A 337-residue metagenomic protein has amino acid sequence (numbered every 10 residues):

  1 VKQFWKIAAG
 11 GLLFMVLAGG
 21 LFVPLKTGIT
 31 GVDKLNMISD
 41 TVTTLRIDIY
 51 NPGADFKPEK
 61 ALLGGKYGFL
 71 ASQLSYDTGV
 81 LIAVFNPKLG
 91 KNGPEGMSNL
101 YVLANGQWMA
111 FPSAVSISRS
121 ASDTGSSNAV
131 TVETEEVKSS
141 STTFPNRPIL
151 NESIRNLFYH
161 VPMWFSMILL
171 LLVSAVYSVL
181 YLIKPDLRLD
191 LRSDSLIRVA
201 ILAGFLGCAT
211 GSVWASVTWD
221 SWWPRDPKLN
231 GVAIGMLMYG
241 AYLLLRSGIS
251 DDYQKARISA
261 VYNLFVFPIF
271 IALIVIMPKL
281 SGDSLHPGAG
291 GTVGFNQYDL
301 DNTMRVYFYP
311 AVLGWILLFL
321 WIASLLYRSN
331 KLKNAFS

Functional and structural regions predicted by a protein language model:
V1-I38, S72-D77, N86, N105-G106 (+1 more regions): Polytopic transmembrane helical bundles with strong interfacial aromatic enrichment
L35-W108: Immunoglobulin-like IPT/TIG beta-sandwich domains and homologous Ig-like subdomains
